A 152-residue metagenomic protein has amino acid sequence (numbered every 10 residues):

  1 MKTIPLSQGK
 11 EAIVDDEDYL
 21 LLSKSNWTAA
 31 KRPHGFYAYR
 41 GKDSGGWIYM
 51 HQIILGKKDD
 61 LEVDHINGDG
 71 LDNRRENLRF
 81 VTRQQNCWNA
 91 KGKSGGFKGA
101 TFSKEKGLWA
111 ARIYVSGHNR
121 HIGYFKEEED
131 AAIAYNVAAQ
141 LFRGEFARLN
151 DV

Functional and structural regions predicted by a protein language model:
M1-V63, N67-V152: Conserved recognition-core residues within compact binding domains
